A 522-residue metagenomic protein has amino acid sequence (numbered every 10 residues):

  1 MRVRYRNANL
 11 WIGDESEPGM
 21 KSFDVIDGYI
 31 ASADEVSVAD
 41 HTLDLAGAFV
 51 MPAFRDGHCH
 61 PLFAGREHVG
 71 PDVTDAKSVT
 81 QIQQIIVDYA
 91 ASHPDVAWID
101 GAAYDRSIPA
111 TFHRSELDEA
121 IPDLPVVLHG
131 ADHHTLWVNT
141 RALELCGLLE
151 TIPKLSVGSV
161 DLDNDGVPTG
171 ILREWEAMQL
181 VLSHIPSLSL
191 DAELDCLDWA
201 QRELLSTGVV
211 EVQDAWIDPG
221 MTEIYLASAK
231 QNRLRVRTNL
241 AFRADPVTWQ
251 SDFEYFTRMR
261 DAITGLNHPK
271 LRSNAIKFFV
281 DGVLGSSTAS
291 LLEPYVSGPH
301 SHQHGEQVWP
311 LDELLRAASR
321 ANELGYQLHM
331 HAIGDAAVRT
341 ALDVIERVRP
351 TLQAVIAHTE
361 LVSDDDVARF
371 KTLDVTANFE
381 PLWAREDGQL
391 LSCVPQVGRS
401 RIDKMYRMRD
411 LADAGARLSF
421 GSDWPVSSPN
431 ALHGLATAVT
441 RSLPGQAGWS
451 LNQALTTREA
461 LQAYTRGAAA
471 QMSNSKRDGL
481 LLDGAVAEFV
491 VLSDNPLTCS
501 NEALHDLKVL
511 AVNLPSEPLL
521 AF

Functional and structural regions predicted by a protein language model:
R2-N7, W11-T257, F278-D281, G285-A337 (+5 more regions): Divalent metal-binding segments
A8, D40, K270-L271, A354 (+2 more regions): Short, conserved active-site loop motifs that form the nucleotide-linked donor/cofactor pocket
D34-D40, V367-T372, E502-L504, F522: Short loop/helix-cap segments at secondary-structure boundaries that form the rim of catalytic
G57, L373, A487: An anion/phosphate-binding loop that grips the pyrophosphate of nucleotide cofactors and donors
H60, K270-T288, D374-R385: Non-cysteine beta-strand/loop elements that form the S-adenosyl-L-methionine
S228-N232, R260-H268, R349, F370-D374: Acidic (Asp/Glu)-rich catalytic clusters
A318-H329, I333-A354, H358-T359, D364-A368 (+2 more regions): His/Asp/Glu-enriched, well-ordered alpha-helical/loop segment that forms or immediately abuts the divalent-metal
L507-F522: Short peripheral tails and domain-boundary helices/loops at the edges of structured domains
